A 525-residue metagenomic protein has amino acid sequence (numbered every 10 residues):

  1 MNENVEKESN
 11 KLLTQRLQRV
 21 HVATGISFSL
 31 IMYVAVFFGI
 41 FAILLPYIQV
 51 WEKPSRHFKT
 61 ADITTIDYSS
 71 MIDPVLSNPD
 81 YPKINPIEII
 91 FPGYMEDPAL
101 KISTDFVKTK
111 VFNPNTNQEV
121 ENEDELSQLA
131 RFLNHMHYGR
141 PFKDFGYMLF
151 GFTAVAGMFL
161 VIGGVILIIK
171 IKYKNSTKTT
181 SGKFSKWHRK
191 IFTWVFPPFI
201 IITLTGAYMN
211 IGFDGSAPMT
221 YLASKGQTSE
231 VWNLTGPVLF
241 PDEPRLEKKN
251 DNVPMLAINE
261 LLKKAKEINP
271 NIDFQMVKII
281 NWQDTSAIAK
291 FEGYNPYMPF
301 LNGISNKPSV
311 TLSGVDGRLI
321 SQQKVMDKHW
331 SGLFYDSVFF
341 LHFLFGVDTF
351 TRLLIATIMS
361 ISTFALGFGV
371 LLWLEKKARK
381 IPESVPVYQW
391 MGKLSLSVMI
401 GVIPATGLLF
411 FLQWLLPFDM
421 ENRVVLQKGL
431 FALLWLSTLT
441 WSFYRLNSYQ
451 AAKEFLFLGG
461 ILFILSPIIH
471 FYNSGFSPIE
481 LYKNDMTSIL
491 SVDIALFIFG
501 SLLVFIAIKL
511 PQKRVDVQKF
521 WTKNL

Functional and structural regions predicted by a protein language model:
N2-I48, D144-T228: Internal alpha-helical transmembrane segments
N2-L17, T24, F28-F37, F41-F142: Juxtamembrane extramembrane loops of integral membrane proteins
F41-E88, S229-G303, V315-I320, K324-W330: Membrane-proximal low-complexity regions enriched in glycine and acidic/polar residues
I102-M136, R140, I162, F300-F339 (+1 more regions): Extended, hydrophilic extramembrane loops/domains of integral membrane proteins
G146-L160, V347-F364: Alpha-helical transmembrane segments
F159-K174, I358-R379: Membrane-water interface of transmembrane alpha-helices
L204-D251, E383-V515: Alpha-helical transmembrane segments forming the membrane-embedded cores of inner-membrane proteins across
Q512-L525: Short, highly charged, low-complexity non-transmembrane loops/tails of multi-pass membrane proteins
